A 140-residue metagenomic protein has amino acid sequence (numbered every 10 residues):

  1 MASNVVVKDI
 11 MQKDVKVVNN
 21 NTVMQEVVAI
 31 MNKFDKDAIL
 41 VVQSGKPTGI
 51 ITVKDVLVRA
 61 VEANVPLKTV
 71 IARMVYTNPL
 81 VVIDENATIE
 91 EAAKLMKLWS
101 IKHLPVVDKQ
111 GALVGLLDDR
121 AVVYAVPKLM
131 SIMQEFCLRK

Functional and structural regions predicted by a protein language model:
M1-D14, T52-D84, T88-K97, L116-K140: Tandem CBS (Bateman) regulatory domains
D14-V17, K46-P47, V82, A112: Short, flexible active-site loop motifs that bind/organize anionic cofactors or intermediates
V17-D35, V42, V82-S100, V107 (+1 more regions): The conserved cystathionine-beta-synthase
M31-F34, I39-K54, M96, L104-R120: A glycine-centered beta-loop-beta connector
